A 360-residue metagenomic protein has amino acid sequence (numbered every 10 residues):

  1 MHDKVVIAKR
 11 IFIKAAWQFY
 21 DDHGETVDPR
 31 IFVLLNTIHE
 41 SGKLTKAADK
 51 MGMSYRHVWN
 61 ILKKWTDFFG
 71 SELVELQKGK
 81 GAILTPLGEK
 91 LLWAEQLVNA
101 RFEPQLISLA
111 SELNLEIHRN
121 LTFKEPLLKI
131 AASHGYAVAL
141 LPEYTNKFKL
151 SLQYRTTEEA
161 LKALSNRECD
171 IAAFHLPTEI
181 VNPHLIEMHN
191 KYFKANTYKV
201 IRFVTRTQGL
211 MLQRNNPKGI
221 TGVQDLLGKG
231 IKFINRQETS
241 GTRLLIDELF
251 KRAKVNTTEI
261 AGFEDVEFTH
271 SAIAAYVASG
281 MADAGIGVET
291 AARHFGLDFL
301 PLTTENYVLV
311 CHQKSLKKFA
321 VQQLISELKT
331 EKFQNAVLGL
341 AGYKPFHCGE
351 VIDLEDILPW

Functional and structural regions predicted by a protein language model:
H2-E168, E187, Y192-Y198, K251 (+1 more regions): N-terminal hydrophobic or amphipathic helices and topogenic motifs
I31, A195-T207, L297-S326, H347-C348: Periplasmic-binding protein-like
K124-S133, Q224-L244: Short loop->beta-strand "edge-of-pocket" segments that line small-molecule binding or catalytic clefts across diverse
V138-N146, Q224, E238, T242-F263: Ligand-binding cleft/hinge of the Venus flytrap
K149-T156, R236, N256-T269: Short beta-strand-to-loop elements that line the ligand-binding cleft of bilobed periplasmic-binding protein-like
E158-A172, L176-P177, V266-M281: Short helices/loops that flank or line small-molecule/ion binding pockets
H175-H189, A274-T303: A ligand-binding cleft/hinge motif common to bilobed small-molecule-binding domains
F203, L212-F233: Flexible hinge/capping segments at coil-to-helix
